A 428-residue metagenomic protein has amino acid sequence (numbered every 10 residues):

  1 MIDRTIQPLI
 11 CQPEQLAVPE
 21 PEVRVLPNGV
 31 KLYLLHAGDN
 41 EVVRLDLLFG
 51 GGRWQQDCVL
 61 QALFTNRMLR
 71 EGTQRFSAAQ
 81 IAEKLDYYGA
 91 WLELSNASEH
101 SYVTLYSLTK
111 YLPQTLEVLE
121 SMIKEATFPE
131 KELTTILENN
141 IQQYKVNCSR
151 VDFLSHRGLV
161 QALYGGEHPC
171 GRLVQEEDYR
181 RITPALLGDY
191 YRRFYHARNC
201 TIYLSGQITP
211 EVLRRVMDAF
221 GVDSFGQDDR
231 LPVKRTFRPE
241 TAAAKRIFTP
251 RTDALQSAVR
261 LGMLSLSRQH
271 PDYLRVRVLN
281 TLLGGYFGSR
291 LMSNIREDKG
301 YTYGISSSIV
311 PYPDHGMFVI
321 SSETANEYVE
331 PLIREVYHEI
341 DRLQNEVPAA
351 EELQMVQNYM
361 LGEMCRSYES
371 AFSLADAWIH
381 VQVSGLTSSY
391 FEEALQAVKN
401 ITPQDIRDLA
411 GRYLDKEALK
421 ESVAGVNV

Functional and structural regions predicted by a protein language model:
M1-E83, E117, G188-N294, I333-Y337 (+1 more regions): His/Glu-rich zincin catalytic helix
M1-I6, V25, Q80-L231, R238 (+2 more regions): Charge-rich, well-structured scaffold segments of protease-associated domains
